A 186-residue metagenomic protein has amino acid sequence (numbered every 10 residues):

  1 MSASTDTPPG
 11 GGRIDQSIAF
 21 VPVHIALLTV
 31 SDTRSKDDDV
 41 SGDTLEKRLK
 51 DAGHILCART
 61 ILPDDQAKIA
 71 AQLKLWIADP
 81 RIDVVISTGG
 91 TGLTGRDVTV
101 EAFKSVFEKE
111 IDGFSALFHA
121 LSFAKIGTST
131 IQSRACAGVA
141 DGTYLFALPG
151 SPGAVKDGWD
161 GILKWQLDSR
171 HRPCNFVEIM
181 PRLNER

Functional and structural regions predicted by a protein language model:
M1-R186: Non-catalytic beta/alpha edge segments that cap or flank active sites
